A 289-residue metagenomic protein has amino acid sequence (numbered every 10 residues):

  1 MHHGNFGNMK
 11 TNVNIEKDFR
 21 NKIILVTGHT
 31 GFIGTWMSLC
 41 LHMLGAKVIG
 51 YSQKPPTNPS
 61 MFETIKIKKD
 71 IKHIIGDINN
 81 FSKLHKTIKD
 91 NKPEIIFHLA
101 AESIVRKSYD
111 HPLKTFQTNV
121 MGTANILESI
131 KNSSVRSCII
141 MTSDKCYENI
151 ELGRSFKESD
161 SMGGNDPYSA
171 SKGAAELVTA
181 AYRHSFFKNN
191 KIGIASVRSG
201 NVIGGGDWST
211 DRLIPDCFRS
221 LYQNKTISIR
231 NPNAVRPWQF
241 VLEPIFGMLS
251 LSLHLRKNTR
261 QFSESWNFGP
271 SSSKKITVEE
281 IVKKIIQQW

Functional and structural regions predicted by a protein language model:
M1-M9, M43-L44, G76, N201 (+1 more regions): C-terminal substrate-binding subdomain of Rossmann-fold SDR/epimerase-dehydratase oxidoreductases
M1-S199, F246, K283: N-terminal Rossmann-like NAD(P)+-binding domain of SDR-like oxidoreductases, especially those catalyzing
I67, G206-T210, K274: Residue-level signature of the cytosolic catalytic core of signaling kinases
I67-K69, S159-S161, F186-G193, C217-I229 (+2 more regions): A short C-terminal helix-loop "cap" of Rossmann-like NAD(P)-dependent dehydrogenase/epimerase domains
V105, C146-E148, I203-G205, P237 (+1 more regions): Flexible loop/turn segments at secondary-structure boundaries
Y109, D207-D211, V241-L242, V278-E279: Conserved strand-to-helix beginnings and helix N-cap segments that scaffold or border functional pockets
T123, T210-P215, M248, V278 (+1 more regions): Amphipathic alpha-helical segments in well-structured domains
G163-S171, T210, I214, P237-V241: The catalytic Tyr-centered alpha-helix of NAD(P)H-dependent dehydrogenases
